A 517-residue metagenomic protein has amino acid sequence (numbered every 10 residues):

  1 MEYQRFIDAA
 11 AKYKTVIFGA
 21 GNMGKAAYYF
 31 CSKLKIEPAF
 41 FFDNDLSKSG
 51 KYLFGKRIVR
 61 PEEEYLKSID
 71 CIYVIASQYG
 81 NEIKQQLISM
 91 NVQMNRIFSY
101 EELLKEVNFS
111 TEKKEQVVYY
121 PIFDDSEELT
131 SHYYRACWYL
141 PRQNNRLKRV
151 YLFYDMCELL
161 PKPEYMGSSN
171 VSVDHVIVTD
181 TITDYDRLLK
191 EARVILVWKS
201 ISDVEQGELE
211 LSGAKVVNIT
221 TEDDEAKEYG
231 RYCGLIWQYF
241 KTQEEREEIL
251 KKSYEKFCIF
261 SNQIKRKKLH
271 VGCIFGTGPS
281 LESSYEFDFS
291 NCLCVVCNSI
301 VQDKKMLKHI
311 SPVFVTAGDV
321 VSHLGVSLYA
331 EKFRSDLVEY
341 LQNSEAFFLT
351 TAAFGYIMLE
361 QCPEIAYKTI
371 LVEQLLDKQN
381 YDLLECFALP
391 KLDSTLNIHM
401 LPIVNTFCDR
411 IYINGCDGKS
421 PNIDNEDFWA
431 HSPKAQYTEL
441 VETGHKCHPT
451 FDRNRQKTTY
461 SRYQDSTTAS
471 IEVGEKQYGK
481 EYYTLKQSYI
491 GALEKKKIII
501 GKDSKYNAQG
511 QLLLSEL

Functional and structural regions predicted by a protein language model:
M1-V118, I122-L140: Hydrophobic, well-ordered beta-alpha structural blocks that scaffold small-molecule cofactor pockets
M94-R96, Y100-L517: Metal-ion/cofactor- or nucleotide/acyl-coenzyme-handling active-site neighborhoods
